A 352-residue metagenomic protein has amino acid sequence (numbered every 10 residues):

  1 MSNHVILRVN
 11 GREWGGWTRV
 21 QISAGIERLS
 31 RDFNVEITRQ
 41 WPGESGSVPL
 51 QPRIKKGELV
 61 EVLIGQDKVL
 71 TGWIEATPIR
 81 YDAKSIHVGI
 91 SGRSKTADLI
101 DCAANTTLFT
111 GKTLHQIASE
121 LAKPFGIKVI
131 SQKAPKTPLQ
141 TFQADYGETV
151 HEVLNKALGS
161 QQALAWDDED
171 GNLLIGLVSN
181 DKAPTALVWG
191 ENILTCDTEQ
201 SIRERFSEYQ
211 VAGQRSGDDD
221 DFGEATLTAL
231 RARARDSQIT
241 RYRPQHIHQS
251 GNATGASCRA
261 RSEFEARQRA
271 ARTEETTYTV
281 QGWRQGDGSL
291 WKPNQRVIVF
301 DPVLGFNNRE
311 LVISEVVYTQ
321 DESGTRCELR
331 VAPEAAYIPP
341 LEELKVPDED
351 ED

Functional and structural regions predicted by a protein language model:
M1-C102, Q162, A183, V188-T198: Assembly/oligomerization scaffold segments
S2-V9, V60, L173-L174, E208-A212 (+1 more regions): Short polybasic amphipathic segments
G11, F33-V35, I74, G92 (+5 more regions): Amphipathic, non-transmembrane alpha-helical segments in extracytoplasmic/periplasmic proteins
Q21-R53, L194-D352: An acidic/polar, Gly/Ser/Thr-rich interaction patch typically located in mid-to-C-terminal regions of proteins
E75-A83, S179-D181, E310-E322: Short, compositionally biased
P78, S85-A97, K133-R205: Short beta-strand-centered interaction patches in the first periplasmic/extracellular domains of large envelope
T107, F142, T185-W189, Q245-I247 (+1 more regions): Generic detection of short hydrophobic beta-strand segments and adjacent strand-loop junctions
